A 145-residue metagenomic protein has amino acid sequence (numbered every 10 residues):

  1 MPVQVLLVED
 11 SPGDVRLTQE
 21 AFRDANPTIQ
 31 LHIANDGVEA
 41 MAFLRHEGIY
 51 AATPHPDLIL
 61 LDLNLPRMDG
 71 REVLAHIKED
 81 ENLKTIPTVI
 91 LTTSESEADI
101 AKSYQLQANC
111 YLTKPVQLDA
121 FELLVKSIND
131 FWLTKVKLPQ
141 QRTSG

Functional and structural regions predicted by a protein language model:
M1-P2, P27-T28, P54-L58, N82-P87: His-Asp phosphorelay/catalytic-motif detector in bacterial-type signaling
V3-G13, T18-F22: Conserved acidic segment of CheY-like receiver
Q19, I33-L58: Acidic, metal-coordinating helix/loop segments flanking the phosphotransfer/catalytic sites of two-component signaling
E39, V116-I128, V136-R142: C-terminal output helix
D62, T92: Active-site residues of response regulator receiver
L65-M68, I77: Hydrophobic residue at a beta-alpha junction that N-caps the helix immediately following a catalytic beta-strand/loop
N109: Short, glycine/charged-rich "phosphate-handling" switch motifs in NTP-dependent and phosphotransfer domains
